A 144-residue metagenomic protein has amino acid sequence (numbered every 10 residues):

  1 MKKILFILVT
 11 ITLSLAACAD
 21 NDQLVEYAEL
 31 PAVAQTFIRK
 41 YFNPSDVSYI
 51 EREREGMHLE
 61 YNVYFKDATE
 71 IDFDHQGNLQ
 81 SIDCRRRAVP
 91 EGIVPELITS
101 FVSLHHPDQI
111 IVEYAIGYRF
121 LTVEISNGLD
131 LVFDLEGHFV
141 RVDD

Functional and structural regions predicted by a protein language model:
I4-L13: Sec-dependent N-terminal signal peptides
L15-A17: C-terminal motif of bacterial Sec signal peptides marking the signal peptidase cleavage site
A19-N21: Bacterial signal peptide processing site
E26-V47, V89-I110: Short, non-transmembrane alpha-helical segments in secretory-pathway proteins
A32, T36-A68, D72: Post-signal-peptide N-terminal segment of Sec-exported extracytoplasmic proteins
H58-C84, E124-D144: Amphipathic N-proximal alpha-helical interface segments
P90-D144: Extracytoplasmic electrostatic interaction patches
